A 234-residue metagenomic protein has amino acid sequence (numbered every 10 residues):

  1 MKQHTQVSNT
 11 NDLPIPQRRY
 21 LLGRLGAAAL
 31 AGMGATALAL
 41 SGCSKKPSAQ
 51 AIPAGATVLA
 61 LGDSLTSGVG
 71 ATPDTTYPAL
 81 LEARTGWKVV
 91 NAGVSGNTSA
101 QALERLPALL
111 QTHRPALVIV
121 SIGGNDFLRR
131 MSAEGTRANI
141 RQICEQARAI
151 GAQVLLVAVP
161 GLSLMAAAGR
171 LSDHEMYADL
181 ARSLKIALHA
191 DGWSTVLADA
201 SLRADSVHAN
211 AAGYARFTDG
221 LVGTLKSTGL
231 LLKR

Functional and structural regions predicted by a protein language model:
M1-Y20, A29-G34, L38: N-terminal secretory signal peptides
G26: Short, locally clustered residues in the helix-turn-helix/winged-helix DNA-binding domain
S44-R114: Serine-esterase "nucleophile elbow" of acetyl-processing enzymes
A83-R84, E104-R234: Alpha-helical cap/lid subdomain in secreted, periplasmic, or secretory-pathway luminal O-acyl-processing enzymes
